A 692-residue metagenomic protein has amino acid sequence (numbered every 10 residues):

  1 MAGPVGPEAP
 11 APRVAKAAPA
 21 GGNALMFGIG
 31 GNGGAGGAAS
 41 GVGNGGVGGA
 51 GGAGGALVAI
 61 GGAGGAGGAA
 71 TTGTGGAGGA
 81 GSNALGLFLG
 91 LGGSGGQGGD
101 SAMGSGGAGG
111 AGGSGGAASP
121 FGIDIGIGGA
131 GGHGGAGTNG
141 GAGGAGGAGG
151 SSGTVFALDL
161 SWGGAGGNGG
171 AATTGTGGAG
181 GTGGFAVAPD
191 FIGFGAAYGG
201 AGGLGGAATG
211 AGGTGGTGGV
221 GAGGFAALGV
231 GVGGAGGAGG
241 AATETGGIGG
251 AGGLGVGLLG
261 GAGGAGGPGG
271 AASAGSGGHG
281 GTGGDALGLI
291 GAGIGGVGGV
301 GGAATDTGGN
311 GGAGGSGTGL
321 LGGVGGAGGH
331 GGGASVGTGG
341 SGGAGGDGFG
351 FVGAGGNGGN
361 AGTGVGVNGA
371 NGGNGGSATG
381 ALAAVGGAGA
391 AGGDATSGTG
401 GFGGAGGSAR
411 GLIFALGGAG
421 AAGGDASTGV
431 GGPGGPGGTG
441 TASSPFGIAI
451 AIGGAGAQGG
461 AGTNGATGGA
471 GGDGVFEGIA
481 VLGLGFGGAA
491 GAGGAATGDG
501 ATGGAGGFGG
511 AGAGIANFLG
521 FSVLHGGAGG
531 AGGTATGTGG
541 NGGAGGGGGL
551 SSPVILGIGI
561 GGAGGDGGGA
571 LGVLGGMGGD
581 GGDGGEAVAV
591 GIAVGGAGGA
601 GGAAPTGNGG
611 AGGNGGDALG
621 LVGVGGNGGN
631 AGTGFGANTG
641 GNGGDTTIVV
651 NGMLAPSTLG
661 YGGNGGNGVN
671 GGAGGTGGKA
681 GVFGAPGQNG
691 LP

Functional and structural regions predicted by a protein language model:
M1-P692: Glycine-centric low-complexity repeats
